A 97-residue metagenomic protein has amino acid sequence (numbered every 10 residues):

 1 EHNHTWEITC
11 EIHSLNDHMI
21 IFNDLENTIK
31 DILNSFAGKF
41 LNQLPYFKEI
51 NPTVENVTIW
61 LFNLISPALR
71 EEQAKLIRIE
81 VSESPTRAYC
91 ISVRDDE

Functional and structural regions predicted by a protein language model:
E1-E97: Charge-rich, low-complexity N-terminal segments
